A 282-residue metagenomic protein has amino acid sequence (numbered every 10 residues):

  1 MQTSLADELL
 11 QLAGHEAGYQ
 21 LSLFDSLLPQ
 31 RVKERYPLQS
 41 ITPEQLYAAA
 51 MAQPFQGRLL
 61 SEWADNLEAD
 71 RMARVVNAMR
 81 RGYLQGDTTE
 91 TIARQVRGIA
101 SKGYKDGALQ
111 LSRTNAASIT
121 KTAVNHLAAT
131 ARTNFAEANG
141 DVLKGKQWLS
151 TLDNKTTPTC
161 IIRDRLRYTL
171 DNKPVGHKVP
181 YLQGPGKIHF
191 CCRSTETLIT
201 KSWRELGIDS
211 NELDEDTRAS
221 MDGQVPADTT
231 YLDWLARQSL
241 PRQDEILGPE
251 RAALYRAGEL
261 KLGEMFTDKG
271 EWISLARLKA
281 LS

Functional and structural regions predicted by a protein language model:
M1-K102, R204-S282: N-terminal leader/targeting and assembly helices and adjacent pre-domain segments
G107-L213: Acidic, glycine-rich two-metal-ion catalytic cores of nucleic acid-processing enzymes
